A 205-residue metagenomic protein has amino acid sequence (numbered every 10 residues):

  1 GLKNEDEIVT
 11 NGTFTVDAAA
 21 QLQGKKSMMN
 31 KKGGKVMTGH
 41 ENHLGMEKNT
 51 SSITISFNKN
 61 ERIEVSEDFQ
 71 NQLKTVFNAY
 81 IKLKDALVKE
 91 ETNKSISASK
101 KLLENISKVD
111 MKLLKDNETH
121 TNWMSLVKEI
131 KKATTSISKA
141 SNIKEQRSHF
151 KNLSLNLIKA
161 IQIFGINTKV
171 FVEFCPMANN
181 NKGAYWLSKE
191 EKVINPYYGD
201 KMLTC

Functional and structural regions predicted by a protein language model:
G1-C205: Intrinsically disordered, low-complexity terminal tails/loops enriched in metal-binding residues
